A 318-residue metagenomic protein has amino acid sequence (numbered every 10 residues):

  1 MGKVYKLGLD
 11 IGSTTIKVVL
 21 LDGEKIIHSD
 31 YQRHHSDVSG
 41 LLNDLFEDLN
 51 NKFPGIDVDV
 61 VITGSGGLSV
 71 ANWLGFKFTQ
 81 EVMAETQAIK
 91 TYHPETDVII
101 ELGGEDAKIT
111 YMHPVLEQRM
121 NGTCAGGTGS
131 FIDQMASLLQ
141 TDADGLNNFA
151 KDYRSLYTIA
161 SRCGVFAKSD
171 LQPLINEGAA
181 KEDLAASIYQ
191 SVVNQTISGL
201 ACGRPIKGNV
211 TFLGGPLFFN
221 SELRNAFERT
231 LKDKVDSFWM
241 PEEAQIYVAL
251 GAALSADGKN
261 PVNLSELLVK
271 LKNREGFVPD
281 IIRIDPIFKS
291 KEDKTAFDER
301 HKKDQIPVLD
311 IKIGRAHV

Functional and structural regions predicted by a protein language model:
M1, K259-R315: Flexible inter-domain linker/hinge segments
G2-G23, T96-H113, L309-H317: Gly/Thr-rich phosphate-binding beta-strand-loop-beta motif of the actin/hexokinase/Hsp70
Y5-G40, D44-E47, E117-Q118, G122: Short glycine-rich, Thr/Ser-proximal phosphate-binding strand/loop in the N-terminal lobe of ATP-dependent enzymes
G66, C202-T230, P241-Q245: Glycine-rich phosphate-binding loops at beta-strand->alpha-helix junctions
E81-V82, E228-L250: Conserved phosphate-binding/catalytic loops in two-lobed NTP-binding clefts
P114-S155, Q245-V248, L254-G258: Glycine-rich phosphate-binding loop plus the immediately following alpha-helix
A167-S198: Adenine-nucleotide phosphate-binding core of ATP-dependent small-molecule kinases
S187-I206, K302-V308: Phosphate/ATP-binding catalytic cores across multiple sugar-kinase/actin-like superfamilies, primarily ASKHA
